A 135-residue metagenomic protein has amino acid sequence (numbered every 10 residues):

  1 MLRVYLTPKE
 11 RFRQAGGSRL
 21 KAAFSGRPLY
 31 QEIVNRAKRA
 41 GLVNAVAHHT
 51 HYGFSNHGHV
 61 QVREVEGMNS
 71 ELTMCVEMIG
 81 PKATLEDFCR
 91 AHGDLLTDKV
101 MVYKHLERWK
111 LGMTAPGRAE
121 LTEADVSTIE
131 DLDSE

Functional and structural regions predicted by a protein language model:
M1-E135: Positively charged, small/polar-rich N-terminal and surface patches that mediate targeting and assembly and bind
